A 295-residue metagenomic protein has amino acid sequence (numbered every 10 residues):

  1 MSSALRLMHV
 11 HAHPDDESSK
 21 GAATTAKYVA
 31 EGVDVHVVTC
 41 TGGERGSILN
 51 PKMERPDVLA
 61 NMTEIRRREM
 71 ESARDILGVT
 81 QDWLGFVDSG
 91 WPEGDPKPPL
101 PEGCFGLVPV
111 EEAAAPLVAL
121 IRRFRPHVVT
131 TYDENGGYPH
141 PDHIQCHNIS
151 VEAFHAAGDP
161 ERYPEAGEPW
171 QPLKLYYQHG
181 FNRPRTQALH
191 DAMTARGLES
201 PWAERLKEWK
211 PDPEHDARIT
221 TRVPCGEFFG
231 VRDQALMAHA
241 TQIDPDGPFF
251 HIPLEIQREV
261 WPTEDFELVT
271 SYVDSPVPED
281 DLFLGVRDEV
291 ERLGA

Functional and structural regions predicted by a protein language model:
M1-M8, G94-P98, E102-A295: Metal-dependent de-N-acetylase/amidase catalytic core
M1-R125, E267-T270, S275-P278: Active-site rim/loop-helix segments in enzyme catalytic domains that contact anionic ligands
